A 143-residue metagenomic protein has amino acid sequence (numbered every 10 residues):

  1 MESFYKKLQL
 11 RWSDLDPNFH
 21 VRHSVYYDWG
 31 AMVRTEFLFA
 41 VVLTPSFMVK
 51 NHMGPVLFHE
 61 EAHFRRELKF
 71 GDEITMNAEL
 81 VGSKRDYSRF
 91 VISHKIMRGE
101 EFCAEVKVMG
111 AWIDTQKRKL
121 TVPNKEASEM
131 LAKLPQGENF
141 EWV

Functional and structural regions predicted by a protein language model:
M1-H59, T115-V143: Hot-dog-fold acyl-thioester-processing enzymes
M1-K7, E73-T75, R89-V91, E105: Intrinsic-disorder/low-complexity, polar/charged segments enriched in Ser/Thr/Lys/Arg/Asp/Glu/Gln
W12, S93-K95, G110: Generic short beta-strand
G30, H94, V106: Conserved GNAT-family N-acetyltransferase fold
A62-R98: Hydrophobic beta-sheet segments that form the core/acyl-binding groove of ACP/CoA-dependent acyl-chain-processing
E100-F102: Residue-level signal for glycine
A104-V106, V122: A structural microfeature
V108-D114: Short, solvent-exposed aromatic-acidic interface loops
